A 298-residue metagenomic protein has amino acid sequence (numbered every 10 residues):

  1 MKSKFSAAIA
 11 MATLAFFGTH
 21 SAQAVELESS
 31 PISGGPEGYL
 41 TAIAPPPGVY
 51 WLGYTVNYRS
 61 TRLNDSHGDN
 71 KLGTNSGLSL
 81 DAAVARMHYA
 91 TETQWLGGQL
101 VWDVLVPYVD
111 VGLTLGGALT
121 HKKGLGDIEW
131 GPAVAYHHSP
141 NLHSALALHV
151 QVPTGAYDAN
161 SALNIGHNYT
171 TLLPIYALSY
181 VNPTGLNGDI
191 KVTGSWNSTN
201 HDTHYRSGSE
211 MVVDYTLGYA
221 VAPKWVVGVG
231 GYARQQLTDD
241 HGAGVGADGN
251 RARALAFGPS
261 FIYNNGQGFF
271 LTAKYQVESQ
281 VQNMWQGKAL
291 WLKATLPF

Functional and structural regions predicted by a protein language model:
V25-L27, L40-G48, E92-V101, L115 (+4 more regions): Short loop/turn motifs that connect adjacent beta-strands in outer-membrane beta-barrel proteins
G38, D69-N75, T114-T120, D158-N164 (+3 more regions): Extracellular loop and loop/strand-boundary signature of outer-membrane beta-barrel proteins
T41, G53, A85-Y89, W130-Y136 (+5 more regions): Residues on the lipid-exposed face of transmembrane beta-strands in outer-membrane beta-barrel proteins
W51-G53, G98-V104, W130, S144-V150 (+6 more regions): Transmembrane beta-strands of outer-membrane beta-barrel proteins
T55-T61, V106-G112, Y136, V150-A156 (+4 more regions): Transmembrane beta-strands of outer-membrane beta-barrel pores
N64, G68-K71, H204-F298: Outer membrane beta-barrel transmembrane domains
G77-A85, K122-I128, G166-L172, Y205-M211 (+2 more regions): Residues that define the transmembrane beta-barrel architecture of outer-membrane proteins
A145-H241, V277: Detector for outer-membrane/organellar transmembrane beta-barrel domains, recognizing the amphipathic beta-strand
